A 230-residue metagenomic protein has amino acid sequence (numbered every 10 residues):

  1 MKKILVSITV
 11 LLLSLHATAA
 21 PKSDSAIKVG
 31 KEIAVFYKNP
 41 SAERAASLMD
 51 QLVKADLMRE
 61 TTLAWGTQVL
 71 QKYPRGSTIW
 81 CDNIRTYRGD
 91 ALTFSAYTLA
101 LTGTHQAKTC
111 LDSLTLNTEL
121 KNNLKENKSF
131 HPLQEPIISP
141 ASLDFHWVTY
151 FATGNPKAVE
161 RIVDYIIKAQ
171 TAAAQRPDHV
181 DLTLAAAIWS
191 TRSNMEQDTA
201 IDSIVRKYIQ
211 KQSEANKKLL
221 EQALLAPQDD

Functional and structural regions predicted by a protein language model:
I4-L15: Sec-dependent N-terminal signal peptides
A20-D230: Non-catalytic all-alpha helical scaffold/repeat segments
